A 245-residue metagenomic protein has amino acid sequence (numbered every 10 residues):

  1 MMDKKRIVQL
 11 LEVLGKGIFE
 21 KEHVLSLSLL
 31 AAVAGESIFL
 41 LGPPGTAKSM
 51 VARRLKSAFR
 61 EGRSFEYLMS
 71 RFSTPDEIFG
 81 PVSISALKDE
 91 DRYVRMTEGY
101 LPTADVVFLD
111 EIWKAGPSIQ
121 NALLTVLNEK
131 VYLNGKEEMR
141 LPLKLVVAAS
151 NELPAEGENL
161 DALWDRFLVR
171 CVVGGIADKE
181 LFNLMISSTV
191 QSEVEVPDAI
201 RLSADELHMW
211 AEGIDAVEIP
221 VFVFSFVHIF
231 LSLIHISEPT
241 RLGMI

Functional and structural regions predicted by a protein language model:
K4-P43: Pre-Walker A (pre-P-loop) alpha-helix and adjacent loop at the N terminus of AAA/AAA+ ATPase modules, a conserved
E20, S28, L40, S49 (+6 more regions): Conserved RecA-like P-loop NTPase ATPase core
S26, V33-G35, R60-E61, L101-T103 (+2 more regions): Short loop/turn elements that form and flank the Walker-type P-loop nucleotide-binding site in RecA-like NTPase cores
L27-L29, L87-V107: Conserved alpha-helical scaffold flanking the Walker A/P-loop in AAA+ ATPase domains
V33-S70: Walker A/P-loop
T74-D89: Conserved NTP-binding/hydrolysis module of P-loop NTPases
S85-E90, V106-R201, A211-G213: Canonical AAA+ ATPase core
I234-I245: Single conserved hydrophobic/aromatic residue that forms the stacking wall/gate of nucleotide- or nucleobase-binding
